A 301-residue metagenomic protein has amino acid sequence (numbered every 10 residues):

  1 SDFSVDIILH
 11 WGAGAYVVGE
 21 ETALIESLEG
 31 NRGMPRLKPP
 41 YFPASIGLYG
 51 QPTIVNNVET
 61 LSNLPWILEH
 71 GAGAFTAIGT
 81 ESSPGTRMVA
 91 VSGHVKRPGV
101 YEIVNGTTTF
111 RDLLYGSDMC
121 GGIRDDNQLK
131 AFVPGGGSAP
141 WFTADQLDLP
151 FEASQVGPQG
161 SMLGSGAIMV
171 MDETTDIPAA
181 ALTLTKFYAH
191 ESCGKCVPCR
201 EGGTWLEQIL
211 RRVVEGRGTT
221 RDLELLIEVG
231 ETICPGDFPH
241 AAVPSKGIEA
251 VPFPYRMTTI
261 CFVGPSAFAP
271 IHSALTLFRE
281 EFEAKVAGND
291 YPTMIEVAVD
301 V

Functional and structural regions predicted by a protein language model:
S1-N105: Hydrophobic alpha-helical positions that pack around
S1-V5, P39, D148-V301: Ferredoxin-type iron-sulfur electron-transfer modules in oxidoreductases and energy-metabolism complexes
V5-I7, G122-P158, T276: Terminal amphipathic helices with adjacent charged low-complexity linkers/tails
V17-G30, R36-P40, W66, Y101-I103 (+5 more regions): Short acidic, glycine/serine/threonine-rich loops at helix termini
G19, L113-L114, C196, C261: Buried hydrophobic positions in well-ordered alpha/beta secondary-structure cores of metabolic enzymes
P84, N127, M162-G166: Short, solvent-exposed loop/turn segments at the edges of secondary structure
G106-R124: Short amphipathic, charge-patterned alpha-helical segments
F110-L114, Q128-L129, S192, L206: Extended, hydrophobic alpha-helical segments in both membrane/secreted and soluble proteins
